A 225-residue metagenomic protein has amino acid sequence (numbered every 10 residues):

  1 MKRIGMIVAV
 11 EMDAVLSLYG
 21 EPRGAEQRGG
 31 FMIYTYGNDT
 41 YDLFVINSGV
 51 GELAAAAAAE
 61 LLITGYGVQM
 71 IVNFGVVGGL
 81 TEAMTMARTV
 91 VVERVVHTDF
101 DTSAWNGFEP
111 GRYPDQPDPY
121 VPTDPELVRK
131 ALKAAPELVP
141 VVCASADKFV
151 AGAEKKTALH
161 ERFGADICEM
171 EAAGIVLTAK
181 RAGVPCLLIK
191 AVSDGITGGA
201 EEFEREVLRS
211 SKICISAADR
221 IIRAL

Functional and structural regions predicted by a protein language model:
K2-P122: Metabolite-binding pocket within alpha/beta catalytic cores that recognizes anionic/polar moieties
F44-S48, A144, I189: Active-site-proximal beta-strand elements of phosphoester/diester hydrolases
A58, L62, E126-K130, S210-I221: Short, well-ordered amphipathic alpha-helical segments that serve as non-catalytic structural scaffolds within diverse
T64-G65, A83-M84, L177-P185: Alpha-helix C-terminal capping segments
Q69, D166, P185: Short acidic/polar active-site loop segments enriched in Thr and Asp
W105-I167, G174-T178, A182: Active-site rim beta-loop-alpha module in soluble metabolic enzymes
A173, A179-R205: Zn-dependent metallopeptidase/amidohydrolase metal-coordination segment
I196-L225: His/Asp/Glu-rich mid-to-C-terminal helical/loop segments that flank catalytic regions of hydrolases
